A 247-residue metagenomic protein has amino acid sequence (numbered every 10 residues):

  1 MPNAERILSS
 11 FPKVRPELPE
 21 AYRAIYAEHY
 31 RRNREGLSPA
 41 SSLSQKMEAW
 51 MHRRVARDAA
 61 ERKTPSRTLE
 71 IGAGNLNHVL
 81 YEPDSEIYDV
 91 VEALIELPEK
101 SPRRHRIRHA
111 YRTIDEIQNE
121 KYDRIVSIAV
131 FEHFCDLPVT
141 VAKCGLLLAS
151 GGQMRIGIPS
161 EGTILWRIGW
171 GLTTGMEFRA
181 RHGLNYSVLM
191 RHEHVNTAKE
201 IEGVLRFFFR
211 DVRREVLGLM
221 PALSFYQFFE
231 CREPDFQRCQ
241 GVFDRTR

Functional and structural regions predicted by a protein language model:
P2-E28, R32-Q45, A49, I114 (+2 more regions): S-adenosyl-L-methionine-dependent methyltransferase catalytic module, highlighting the catalytic core
R53-W166, F228-F236: Conserved SAM-binding loop
